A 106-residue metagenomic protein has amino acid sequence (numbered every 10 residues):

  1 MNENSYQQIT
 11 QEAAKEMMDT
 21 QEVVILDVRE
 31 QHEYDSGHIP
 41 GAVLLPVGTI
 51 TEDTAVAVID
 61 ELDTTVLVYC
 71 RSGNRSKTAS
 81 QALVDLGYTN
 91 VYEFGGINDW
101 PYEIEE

Functional and structural regions predicted by a protein language model:
M1-V23, Q31-T65, R71-E106: Rhodanese-like catalytic fold shared by cysteine-dependent sulfurtransferases and DSP/PTP-type phosphatases
